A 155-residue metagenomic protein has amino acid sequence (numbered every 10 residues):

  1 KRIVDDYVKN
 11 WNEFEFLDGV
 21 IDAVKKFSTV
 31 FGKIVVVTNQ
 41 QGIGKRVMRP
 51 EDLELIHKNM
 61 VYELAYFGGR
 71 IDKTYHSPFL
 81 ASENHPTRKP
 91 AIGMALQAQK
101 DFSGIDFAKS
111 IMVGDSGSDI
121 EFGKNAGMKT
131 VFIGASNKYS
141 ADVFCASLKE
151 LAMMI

Functional and structural regions predicted by a protein language model:
K1-R2, K45, E121, M153: Conserved protein kinase catalytic core
K1-V35: Active-site neighborhood of HAD-like aspartate-dependent phosphohydrolases
R2, S77, H85-T87: Functionally engaged cysteine thiol sites
D6-V8, T38-I43, H76-A81: Short linear capping/connector segments at secondary-structure termini
V36-T38, F132: Hydrophobic residues in well-ordered beta-strands that form the structural core
Q40-L53: A short secondary-structure junction motif
E51-D72, S82-M112, S116-I155: Asp-based, Mg2+/Mn2+-dependent phosphohydrolase catalytic module
